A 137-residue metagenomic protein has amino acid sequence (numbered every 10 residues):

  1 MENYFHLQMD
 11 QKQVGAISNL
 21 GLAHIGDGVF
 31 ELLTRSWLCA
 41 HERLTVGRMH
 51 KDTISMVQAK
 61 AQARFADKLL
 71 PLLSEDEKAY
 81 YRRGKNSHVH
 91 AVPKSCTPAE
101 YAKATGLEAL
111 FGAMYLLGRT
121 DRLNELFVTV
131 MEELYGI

Functional and structural regions predicted by a protein language model:
M1-I137: Double-stranded RNA-binding/processing signature
